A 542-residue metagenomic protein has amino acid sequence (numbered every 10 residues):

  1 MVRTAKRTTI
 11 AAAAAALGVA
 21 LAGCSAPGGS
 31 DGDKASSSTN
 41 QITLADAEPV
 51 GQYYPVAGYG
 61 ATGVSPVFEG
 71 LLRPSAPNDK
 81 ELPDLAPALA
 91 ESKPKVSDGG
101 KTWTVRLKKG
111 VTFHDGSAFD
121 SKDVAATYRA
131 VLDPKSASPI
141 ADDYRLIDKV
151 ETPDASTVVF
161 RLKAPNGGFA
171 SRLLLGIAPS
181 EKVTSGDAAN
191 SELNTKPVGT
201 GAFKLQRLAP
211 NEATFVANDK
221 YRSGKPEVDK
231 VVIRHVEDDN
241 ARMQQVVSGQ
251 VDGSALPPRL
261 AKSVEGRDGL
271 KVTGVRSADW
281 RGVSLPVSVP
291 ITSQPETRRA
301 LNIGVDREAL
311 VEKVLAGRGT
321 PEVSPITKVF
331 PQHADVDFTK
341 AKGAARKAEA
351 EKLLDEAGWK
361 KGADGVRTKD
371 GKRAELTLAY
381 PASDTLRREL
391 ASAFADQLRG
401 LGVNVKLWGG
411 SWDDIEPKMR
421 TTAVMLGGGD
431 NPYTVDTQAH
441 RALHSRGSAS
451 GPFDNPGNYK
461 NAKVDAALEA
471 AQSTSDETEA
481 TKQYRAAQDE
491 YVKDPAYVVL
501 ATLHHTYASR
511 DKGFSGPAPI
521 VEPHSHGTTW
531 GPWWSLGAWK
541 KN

Functional and structural regions predicted by a protein language model:
S36-S37, V305-A334, L386-A395, E416-N542: Detector for C-terminal structural segments
A45-D98, R129, V198: N-terminal lobe/hinge region of extracytoplasmic solute-binding protein
A76-K80, L174-P226, K230, K347 (+2 more regions): Gly/Pro-rich hinge or "lid" segments in bacterial periplasmic/extracellular proteins
S92-A137, V159, I291-S293: Aromatic- and charge-enriched surface segment that lines or borders ligand/interaction sites
R106, I140-V183: Surface-exposed binding/hinge segments that line and control ligand-binding clefts or catalytic entry sites
S191, N211, A217-V264, N404-K406: Ligand-site clamp/hinge motif
P321-G362, A382-R387: Structural transition elements
K360-P432: Ligand/substrate-recognition segments at binding pockets and active sites
